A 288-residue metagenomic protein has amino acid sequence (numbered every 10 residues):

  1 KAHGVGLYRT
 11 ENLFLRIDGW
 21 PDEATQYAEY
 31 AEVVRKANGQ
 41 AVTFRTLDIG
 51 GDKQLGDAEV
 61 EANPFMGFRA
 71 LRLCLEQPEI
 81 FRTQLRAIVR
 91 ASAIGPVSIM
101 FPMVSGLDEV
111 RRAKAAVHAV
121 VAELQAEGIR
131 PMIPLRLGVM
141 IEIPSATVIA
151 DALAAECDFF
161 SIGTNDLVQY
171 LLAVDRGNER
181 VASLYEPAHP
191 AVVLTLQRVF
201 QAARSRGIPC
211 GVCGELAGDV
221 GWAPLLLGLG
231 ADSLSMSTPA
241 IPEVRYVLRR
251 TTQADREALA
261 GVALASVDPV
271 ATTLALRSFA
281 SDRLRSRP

Functional and structural regions predicted by a protein language model:
K1-P288: Conserved alpha/beta-domain cores
